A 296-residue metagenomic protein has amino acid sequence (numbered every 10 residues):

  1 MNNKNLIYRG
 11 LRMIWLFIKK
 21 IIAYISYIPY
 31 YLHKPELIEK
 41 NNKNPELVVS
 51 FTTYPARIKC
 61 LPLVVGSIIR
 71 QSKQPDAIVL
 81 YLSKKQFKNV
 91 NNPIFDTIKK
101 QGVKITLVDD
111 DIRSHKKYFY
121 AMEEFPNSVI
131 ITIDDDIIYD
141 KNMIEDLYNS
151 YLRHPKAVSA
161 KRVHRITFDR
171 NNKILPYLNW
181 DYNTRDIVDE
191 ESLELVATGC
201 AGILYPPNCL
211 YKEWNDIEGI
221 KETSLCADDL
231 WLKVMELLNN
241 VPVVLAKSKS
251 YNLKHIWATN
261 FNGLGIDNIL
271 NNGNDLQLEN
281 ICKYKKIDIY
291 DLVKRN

Functional and structural regions predicted by a protein language model:
N2-Y30, N44-P45, G219-N296: C-terminal catalytic/acceptor-binding lobe
P45-F51, I68, D76-Y81: Hydrophobic targeting segments
F51-L63: Active-site beta-to-alpha loop of glycosyltransferases that engages the nucleotide-sugar donor
V64-D76, T97: Short, acidic, metal-binding catalytic loop of nucleotide-sugar glycosyltransferases
V79, K104-V108, V244-A246: General small-molecule cofactor/ligand-binding pocket signal
S83-N127: Active-site-proximal specificity loops/subdomain of glycosyltransferases
S128-I138: Short beta-strand-to-loop acidic/aromatic patch adjacent to the donor-nucleotide binding site
D140-I217: Conserved catalytic core of nucleotide-sugar-dependent glycosyltransferases
